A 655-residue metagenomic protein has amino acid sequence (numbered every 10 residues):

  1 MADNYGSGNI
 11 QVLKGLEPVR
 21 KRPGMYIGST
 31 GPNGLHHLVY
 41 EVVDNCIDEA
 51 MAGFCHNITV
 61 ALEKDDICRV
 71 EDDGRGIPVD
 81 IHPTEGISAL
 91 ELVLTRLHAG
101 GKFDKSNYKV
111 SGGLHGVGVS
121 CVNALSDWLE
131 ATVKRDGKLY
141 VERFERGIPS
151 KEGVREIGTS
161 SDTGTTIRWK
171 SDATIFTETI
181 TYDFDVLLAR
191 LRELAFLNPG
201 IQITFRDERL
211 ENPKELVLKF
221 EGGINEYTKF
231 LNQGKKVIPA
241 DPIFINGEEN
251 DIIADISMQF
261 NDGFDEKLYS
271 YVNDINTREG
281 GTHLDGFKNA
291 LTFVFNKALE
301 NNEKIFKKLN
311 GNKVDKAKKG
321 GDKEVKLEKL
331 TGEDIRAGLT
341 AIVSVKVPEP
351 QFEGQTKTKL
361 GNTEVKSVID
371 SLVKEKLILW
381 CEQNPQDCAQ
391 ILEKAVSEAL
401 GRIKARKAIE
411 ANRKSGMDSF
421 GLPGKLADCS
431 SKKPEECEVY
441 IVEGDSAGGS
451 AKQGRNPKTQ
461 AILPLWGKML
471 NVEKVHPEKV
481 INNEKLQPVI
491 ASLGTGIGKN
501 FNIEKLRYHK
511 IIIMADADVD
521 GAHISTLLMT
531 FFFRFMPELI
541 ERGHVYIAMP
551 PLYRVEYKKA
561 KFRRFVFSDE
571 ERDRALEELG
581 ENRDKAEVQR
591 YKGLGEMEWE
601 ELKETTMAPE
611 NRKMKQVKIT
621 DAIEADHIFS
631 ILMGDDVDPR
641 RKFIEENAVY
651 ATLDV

Functional and structural regions predicted by a protein language model:
M1-N9, L16, L38-Y40, D48-A50 (+12 more regions): GHKL-family ATPase ATP-binding module
K21-Y40: Conserved short strand/loop->alpha-helix "switch" segment adjacent to the catalytic nucleotide/phosphoryl-transfer site
G76-I81: A short glycine-centered beta->alpha linker in the GHKL/HATPase_c
H82-P83, L90: Short adenine-binding "F-helix/F-box" segment of the Bergerat
P83, E353-V365, F562-E571, A575: Helical (often loop-to-helix) elements that flank the catalytic cores of nucleotide-handling enzymes
L400-D418, K433-E438, G449, Q453-R455 (+1 more regions): C-terminal interaction appendages of subunits in large macromolecular complexes
